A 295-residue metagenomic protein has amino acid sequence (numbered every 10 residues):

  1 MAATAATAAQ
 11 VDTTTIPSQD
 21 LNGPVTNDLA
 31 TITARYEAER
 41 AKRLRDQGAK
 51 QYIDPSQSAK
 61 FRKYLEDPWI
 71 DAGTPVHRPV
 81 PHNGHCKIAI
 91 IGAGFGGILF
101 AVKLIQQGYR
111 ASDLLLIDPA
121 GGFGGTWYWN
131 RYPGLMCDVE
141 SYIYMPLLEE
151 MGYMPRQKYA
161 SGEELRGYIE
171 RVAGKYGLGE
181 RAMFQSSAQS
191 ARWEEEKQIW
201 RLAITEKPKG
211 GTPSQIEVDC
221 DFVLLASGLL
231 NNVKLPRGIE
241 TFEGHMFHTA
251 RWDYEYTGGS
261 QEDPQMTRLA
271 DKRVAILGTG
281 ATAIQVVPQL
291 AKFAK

Functional and structural regions predicted by a protein language model:
A2-I88, Q106-R110, E194, Q198 (+1 more regions): Extreme N-terminal leader/targeting segments of oxidoreductases
T15-P24, T31-A49, S56-Q57, Y64-D67 (+2 more regions): Glycine-rich active-site loop/strand segments that organize a redox cofactor
S18-L21, T26, R35, S56-K60 (+4 more regions): Feature captures the FAD/FMN-dependent oxidoreductase FAD-binding
K60-R78, M145-P155, S161, L165 (+2 more regions): Glycine-rich dinucleotide-binding loop and its adjacent helix/turn
P79, N83-L115, G280-L290: N-terminal Rossmann-like FAD-binding beta1-loop-alpha1 element of flavoenzymes
V80-N83, E217, R268: Short, flexible hinge/linker loops that cap or flank conserved catalytic cores
G96-I105, L114, E170, R201-K207 (+1 more regions): Short, well-ordered amphipathic alpha-helices
S112-T126, N130-R131, V218-N232: Carboxylate/His-rich catalytic cores and anion/metal-binding grooves
